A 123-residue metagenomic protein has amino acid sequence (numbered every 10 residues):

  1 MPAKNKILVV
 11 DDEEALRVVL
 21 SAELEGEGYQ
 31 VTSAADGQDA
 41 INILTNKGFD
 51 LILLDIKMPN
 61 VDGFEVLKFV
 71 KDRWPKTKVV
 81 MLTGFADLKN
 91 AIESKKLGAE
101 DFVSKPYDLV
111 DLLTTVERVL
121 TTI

Functional and structural regions predicted by a protein language model:
E14-T32: Two-component/phosphorelay signaling modules centered on CheY-like receiver
D36-D39, D62-E65: Acidic catalytic/metal-coordinating carboxylates
T45-K47, F69-T77, L97: Conserved phosphotransfer cores of two-component systems
K47-L53: Active-site beta3 strand of CheY-like receiver
M58: Receiver (REC) domain active-site loop signature in two-component systems and cognate sites in sensor histidine kinases
K89, Y107-E117: C-terminal output helix
